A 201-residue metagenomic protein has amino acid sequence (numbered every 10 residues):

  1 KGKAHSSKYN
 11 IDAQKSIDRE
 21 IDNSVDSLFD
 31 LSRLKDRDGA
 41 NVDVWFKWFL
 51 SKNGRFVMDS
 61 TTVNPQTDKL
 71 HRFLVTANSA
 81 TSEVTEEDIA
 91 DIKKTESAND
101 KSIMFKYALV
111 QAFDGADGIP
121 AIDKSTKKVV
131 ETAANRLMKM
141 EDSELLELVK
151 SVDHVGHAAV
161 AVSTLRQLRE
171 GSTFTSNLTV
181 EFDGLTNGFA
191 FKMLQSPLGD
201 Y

Functional and structural regions predicted by a protein language model:
K1-Y201: Non-catalytic nucleic-acid-binding interfaces of large nucleic-acid enzymes and RNP effectors
